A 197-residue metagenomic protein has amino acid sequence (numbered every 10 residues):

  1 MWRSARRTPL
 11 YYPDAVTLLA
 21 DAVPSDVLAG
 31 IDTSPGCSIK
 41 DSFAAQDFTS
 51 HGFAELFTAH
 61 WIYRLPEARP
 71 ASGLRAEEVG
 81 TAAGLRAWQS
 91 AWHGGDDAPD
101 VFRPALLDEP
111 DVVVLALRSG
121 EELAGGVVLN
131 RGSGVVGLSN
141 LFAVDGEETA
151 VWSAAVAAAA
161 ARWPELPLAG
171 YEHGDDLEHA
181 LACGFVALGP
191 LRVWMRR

Functional and structural regions predicted by a protein language model:
M1-G36, S42-A45, G94-D111: N-terminal charged segments
P13-D14, L74, W92, V128-L129: Amphipathic alpha-helical "stalk" segments
V16-A22, N140-E148: A short, internal acetyl-CoA/4′-phosphopantetheine-binding micro-motif in the GNAT/acyltransferase core
L18-A83, A155-A159, L168-R197: Acyl-donor-binding surface of acyltransferase catalytic domains
T81-A91: A short, well-structured alpha-helix characteristic of acyl/acetyltransferase catalytic modules
D97-A143, G189: A conserved beta-strand-loop-helix scaffold within acyl/acetyltransferase catalytic domains
G146-A158: Conserved acetyl-CoA pyrophosphate-binding loop and the N-cap/start of the following alpha-helix in GNAT-like
P164: C-terminal active-site rim and adjoining tail of enzyme catalytic domains
